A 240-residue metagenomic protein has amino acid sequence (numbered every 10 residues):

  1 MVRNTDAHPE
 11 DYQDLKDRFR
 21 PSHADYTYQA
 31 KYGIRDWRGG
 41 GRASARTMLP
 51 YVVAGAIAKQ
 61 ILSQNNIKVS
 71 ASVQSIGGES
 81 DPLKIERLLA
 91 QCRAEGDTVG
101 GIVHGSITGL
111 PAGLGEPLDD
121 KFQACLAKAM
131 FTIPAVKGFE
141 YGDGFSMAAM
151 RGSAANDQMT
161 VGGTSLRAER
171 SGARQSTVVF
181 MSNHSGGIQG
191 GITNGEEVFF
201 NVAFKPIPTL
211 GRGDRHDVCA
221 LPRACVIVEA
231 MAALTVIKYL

Functional and structural regions predicted by a protein language model:
M1-T27: Glycine-rich, N-terminal phosphate-binding loop and its surrounding beta-alpha-beta segment
A7, Q29, Q60, Q64-N65 (+6 more regions): Change "in soluble alpha/beta enzymes" to "in soluble alpha/beta proteins
D14, P21, D25, Y32 (+4 more regions): Residue-level signal for pocket-adjacent positions within structured domains
K31-L118, F122: Glycine-rich, mobile lid/loop segments that gate access to catalytic sites or pores
M48, V52-I57, C125, E197 (+2 more regions): Short amphipathic alpha-helical face segments that pack within enzyme cores and frequently flank/anchor catalytic
G96-V99, V103-G163, T177-R212: Glycine-rich anion/phosphate-binding loop at the beta-strand->alpha-helix junction
S165, E169-T177: A cross-taxon signal for low-complexity, glycine/charged-rich
P206-L240: Internal helix-turn-beta structural module
